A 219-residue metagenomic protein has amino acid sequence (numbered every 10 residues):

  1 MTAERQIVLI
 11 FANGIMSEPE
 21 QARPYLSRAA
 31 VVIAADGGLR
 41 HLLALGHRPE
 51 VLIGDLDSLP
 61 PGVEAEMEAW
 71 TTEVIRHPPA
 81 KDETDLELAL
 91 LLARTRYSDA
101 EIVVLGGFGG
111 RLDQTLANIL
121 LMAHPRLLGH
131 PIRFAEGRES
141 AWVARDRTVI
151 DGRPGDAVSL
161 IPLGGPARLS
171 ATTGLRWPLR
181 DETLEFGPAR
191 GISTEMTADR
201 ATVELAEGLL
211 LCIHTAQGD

Functional and structural regions predicted by a protein language model:
M1-M67: N-terminal beta-strand-loop-alpha-helix module at the start of alpha/beta ligand-binding or catalytic domains
R5, A30, S98-E101, H130: Short coil/turn segments at beta-strand junctions that form active-site/ligand-binding loops
V74-Y97: Short phosphate-binding loop-to-helix
E101-Q114: N-terminal glycine-rich phosphate/adenylate-binding segment common to multiple enzyme folds
L112-A123: Short Gly/Thr/Asp-enriched flexible loops that form oxyanion-binding sites at enzyme active sites
H124-S140: Short, acidic/small-residue loops that bind anionic groups at enzyme active sites
A144-D219: Long, charged alpha-helical interface segments
